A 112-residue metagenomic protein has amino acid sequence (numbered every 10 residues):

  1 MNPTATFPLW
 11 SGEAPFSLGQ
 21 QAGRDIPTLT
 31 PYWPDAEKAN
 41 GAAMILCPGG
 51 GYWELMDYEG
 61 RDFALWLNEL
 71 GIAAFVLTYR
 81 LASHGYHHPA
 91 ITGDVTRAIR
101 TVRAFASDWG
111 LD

Functional and structural regions predicted by a protein language model:
M1-F16: Helix-enriched interaction subdomains in cytosolic or periplasmic regions, typified by TIR/SEFIR signaling/NADase cores
A5-F7, I45, F75: Hydrophobic/aromatic beta-strand patches that form the interior of the parallel beta-sheet core in alpha/beta enzyme
W10-G12, G19-A22, T28-N40, W109: Short beta-strand-to-loop junctions in surface cap/lid or active-site-entrance loops
N40-G49: Short beta-strand element of the alpha/beta-hydrolase
G51-E59, L77-G93: Cap/lid segment of the alpha/beta-hydrolase catalytic domain
M56-V76: Short amphipathic alpha-helix adjacent to the substrate-entry channel of hydrolases
W66, D94-A104: Structural preference for long, well-ordered alpha-helical segments within the folded cores of structured domains
P89, R100-D112: Gly/Ser-rich "nucleophile elbow"/oxyanion-hole loop immediately N-terminal to the catalytic nucleophile in hydrolases
